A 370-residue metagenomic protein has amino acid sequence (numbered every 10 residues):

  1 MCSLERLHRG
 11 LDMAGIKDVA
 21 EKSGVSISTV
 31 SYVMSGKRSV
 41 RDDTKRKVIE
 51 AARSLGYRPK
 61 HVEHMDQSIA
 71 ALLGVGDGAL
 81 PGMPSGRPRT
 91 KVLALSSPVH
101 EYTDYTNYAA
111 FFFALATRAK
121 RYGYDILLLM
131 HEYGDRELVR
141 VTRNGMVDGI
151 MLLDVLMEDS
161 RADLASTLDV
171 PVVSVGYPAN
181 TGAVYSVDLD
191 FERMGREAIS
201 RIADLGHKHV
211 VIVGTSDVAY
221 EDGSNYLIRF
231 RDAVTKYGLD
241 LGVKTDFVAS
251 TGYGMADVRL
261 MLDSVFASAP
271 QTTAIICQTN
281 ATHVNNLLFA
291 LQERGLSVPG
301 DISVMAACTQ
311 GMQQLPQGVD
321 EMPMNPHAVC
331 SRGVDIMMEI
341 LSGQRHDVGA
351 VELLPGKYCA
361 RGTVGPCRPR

Functional and structural regions predicted by a protein language model:
M1-R89: N-terminal helix-turn-helix DNA-binding module of bacterial transcription factors
C2-L11, A71-S200, D204, F266-A267: Alpha-helical recognition/docking segments in bacterial nutrient-uptake and carbohydrate-utilization systems
S26, R58, K91, D148 (+2 more regions): Short acidic/polar active-site loop segments enriched in Thr and Asp
D43, P98-T106, L128-D135, V187-E197 (+5 more regions): Hinge/beta->alpha junction and helix N-cap segments in small-molecule ligand-binding domains
L55, L205-H207, V265-Q271: Glycine-rich phosphate-binding loop signature in dinucleotide/nucleotide-binding domains
K208-H209, K244-D246, S297-S303: Short acidic capping loops at alpha-helix termini that bridge into adjacent secondary structure
F266-R370: Flexible loop/turn connectors
